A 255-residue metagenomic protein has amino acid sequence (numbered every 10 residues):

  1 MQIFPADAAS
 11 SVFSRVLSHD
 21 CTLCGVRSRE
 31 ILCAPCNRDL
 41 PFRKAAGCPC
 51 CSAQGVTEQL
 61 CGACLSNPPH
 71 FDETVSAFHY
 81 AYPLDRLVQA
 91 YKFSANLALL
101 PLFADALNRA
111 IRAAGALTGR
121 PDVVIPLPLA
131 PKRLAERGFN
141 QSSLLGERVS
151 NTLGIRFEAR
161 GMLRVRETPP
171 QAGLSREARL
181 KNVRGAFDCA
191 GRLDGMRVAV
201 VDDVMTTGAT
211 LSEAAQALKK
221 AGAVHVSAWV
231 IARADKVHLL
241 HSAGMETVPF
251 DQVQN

Functional and structural regions predicted by a protein language model:
M1-V201, T207-N255: Glycine-rich phosphate/pyrophosphate-handling loop used in enzymes and phosphotransfer proteins
